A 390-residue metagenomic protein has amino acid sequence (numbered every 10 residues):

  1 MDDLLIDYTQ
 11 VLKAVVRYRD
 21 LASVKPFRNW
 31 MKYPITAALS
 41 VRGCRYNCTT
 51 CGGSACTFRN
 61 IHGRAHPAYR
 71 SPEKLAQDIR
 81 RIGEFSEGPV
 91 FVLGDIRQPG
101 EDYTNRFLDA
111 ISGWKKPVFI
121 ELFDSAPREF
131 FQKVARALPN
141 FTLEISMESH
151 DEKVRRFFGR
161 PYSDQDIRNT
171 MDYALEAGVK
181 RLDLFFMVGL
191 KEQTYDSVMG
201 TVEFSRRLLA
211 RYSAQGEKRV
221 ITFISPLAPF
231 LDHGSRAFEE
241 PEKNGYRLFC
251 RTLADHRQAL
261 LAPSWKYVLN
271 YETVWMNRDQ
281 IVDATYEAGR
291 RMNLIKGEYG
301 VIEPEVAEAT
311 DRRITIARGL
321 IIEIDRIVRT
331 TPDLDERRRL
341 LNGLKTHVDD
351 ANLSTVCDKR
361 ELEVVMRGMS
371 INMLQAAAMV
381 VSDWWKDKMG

Functional and structural regions predicted by a protein language model:
M1-K74: Acidic, low-complexity intrinsically disordered segments
M31-K32, E84-S86, A214-I221: Short helix-terminating capping/connector loops at secondary-structure junctions
C48, R64-A65, R257-G390: Radical SAM enzyme core and accessory elements
F58-R59, D102, F157-F158, V188-D196 (+1 more regions): Flexible glycine/acidic-rich beta-alpha junction loops that bind and position SAM and/or redox cofactors in anaerobic
P72-R181, V188, Q193, R211 (+1 more regions): Conserved SAM/AdoMet-binding glycine-rich loop
L143-D151, M199-F204, V220: Active/binding-pocket-proximal capping segment
E192-L208: Catalytic cores of alpha/beta
